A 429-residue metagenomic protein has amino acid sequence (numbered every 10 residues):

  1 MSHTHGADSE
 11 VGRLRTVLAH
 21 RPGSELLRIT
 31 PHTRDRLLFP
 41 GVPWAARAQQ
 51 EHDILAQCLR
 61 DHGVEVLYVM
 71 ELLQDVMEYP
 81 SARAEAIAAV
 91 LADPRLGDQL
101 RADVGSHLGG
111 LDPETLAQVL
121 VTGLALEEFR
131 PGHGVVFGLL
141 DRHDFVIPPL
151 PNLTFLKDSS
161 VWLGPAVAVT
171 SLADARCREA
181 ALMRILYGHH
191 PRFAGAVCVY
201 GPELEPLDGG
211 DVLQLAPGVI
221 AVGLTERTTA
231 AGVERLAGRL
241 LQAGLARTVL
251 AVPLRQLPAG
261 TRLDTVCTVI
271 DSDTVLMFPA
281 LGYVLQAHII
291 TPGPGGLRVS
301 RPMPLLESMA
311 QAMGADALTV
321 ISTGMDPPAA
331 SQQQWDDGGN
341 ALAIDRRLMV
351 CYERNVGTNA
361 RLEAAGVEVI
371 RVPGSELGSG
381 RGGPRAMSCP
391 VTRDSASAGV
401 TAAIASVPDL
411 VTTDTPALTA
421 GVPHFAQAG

Functional and structural regions predicted by a protein language model:
M1-T419, P423-G429: The feature marks the mature, well-folded catalytic cores of soluble enzymes
